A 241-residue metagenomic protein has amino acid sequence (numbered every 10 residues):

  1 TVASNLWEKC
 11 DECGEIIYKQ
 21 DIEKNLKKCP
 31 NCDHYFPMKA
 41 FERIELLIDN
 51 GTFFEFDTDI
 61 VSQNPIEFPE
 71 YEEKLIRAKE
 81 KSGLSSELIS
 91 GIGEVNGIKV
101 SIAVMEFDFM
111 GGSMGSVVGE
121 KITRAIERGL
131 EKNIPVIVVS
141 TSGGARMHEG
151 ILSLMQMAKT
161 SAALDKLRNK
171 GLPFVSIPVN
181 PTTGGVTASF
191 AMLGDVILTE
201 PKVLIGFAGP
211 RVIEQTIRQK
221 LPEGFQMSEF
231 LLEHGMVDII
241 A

Functional and structural regions predicted by a protein language model:
T1, E8-K9, F36-S90: An N-cap/entry alpha-helix motif that binds or orients negatively charged groups
T1-V2, I17, E131: Alpha-helical transmembrane segments and immediately membrane-proximal extracytoplasmic
W7, L26: Residues immediately within or flanking Cys/His clusters that coordinate Zn2+ in small zinc-binding modules
C10-C13, C29-C32: Short cysteine-rich clusters marking metal-coordination/redox-active sites
I16-I17, Y35-F36: Cys/His-rich microdomains that often coordinate metals
I22: Cys/His-coordinated zinc-finger cores
E87-R168, V175: Cleft-lining beta-strand/loop regions that shape enzyme active-site pockets
S140-A241: Conserved catalytic cores of soluble enzyme domains, especially glycine-rich substrate-binding beta-alpha loops
